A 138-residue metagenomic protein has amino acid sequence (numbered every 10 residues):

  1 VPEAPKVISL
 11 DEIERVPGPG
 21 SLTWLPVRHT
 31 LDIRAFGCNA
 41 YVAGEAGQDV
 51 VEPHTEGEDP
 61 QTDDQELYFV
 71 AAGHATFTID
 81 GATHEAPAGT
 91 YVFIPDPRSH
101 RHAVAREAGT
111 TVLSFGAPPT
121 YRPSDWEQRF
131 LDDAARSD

Functional and structural regions predicted by a protein language model:
V1-P53, L131-D138: A short, N-terminal "cap"/entry segment at the start of jelly-roll beta-barrel domains of the cupin/DSBH fold
V7-S9, V104-D138: Double-stranded beta-helix
A35, D64-L67, G109-T110: Short, surface-exposed beta-edge/turn micro-motifs
C38, G73-A75, G89: Short hydrophobic/aromatic patches on the structural cores and recognition surfaces of FHA
A40, A71-A72, I79-G81, D96 (+2 more regions): Residue-level recognition of conserved beta-strand positions in structured domain cores
P53-Q61, S99-R101: Histidine-centered active-site/metal-ligand motif
D59-F77: Short, conserved beta-strand element in jelly-roll/cupin
G81-R98: Short acidic-glycine-tyrosine-enriched beta hairpin
